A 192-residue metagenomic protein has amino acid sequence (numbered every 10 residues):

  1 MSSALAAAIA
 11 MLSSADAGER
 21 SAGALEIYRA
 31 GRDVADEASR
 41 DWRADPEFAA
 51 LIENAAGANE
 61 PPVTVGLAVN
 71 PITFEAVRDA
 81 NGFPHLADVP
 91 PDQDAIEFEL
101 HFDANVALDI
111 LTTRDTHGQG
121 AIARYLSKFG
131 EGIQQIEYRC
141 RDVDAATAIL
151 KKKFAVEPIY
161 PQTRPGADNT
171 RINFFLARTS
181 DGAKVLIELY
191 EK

Functional and structural regions predicted by a protein language model:
M1-A58, V89-P91, E97-L111, A148-K192: Vicinal oxygen chelate
I9, E60-I72, E99-F102, A123-A145: Vicinal oxygen chelate
D45-E75, F83-P84: The feature marks the first
V69-L86, D144-A155: Amphipathic alpha-helical segments
P71-T73, V106, T116, D144 (+1 more regions): Residues that cap or initiate secondary-structure elements
D79-N81, E131-R141, I149, V156 (+1 more regions): Broad hydrophobic/π-residue packing in well-ordered secondary structure
D109-R124: Flexible internal linker/loop segments at domain or repeat junctions
